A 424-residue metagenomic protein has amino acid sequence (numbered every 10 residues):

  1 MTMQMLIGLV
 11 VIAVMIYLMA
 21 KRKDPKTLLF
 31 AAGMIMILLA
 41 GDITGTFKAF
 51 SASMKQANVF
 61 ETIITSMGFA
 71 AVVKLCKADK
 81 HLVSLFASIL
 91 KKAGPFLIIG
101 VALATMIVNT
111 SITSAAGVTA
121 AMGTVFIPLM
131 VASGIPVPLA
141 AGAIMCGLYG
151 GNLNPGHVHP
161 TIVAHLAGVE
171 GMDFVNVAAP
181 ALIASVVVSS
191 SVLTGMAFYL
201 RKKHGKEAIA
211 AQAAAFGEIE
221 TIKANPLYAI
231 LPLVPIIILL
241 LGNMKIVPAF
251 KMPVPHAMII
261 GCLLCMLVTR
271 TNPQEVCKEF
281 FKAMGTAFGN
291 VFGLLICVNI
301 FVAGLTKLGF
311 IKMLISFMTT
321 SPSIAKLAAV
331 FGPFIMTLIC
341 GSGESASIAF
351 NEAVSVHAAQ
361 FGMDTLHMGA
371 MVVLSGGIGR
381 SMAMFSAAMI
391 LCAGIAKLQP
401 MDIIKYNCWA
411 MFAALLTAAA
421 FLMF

Functional and structural regions predicted by a protein language model:
T2, G8-I12, L29, I35-A40 (+2 more regions): Long, contiguous bundles of hydrophobic transmembrane helices that form the permeation core of multi-pass
T2-M5, K55-F60, F86-L103, A132-A140 (+5 more regions): Membrane-interfacial loop-to-helix junctions in multi-pass transporters
R22-P25, N58-V59, A71-K80, N109-A121 (+5 more regions): Short helix-coil transition sites and intra-membrane helix breaks within transmembrane domains of multi-pass
T27, T46-K80, P255-I259, L263-F310 (+3 more regions): Core transmembrane alpha-helical segments of multi-pass membrane transporters/permeases
T62-T65, K92-I127, L295-C297, S321-F361 (+2 more regions): Hydrophobic alpha-helical transmembrane segments of multi-pass integral membrane proteins, predominantly secondary
L82-S84, A116-L129, H157-G168, E344-H357 (+1 more regions): Re-entrant/interfacial helical elements at transmembrane boundaries that shape and gate the permeation pathway
G94-T110, S133-L153, M172-A179, I183 (+2 more regions): Alpha-helical transmembrane segments of multi-pass membrane proteins
I127-L227, A388-F424: Membrane-core helix-loop-helix motifs of multi-pass transport proteins
